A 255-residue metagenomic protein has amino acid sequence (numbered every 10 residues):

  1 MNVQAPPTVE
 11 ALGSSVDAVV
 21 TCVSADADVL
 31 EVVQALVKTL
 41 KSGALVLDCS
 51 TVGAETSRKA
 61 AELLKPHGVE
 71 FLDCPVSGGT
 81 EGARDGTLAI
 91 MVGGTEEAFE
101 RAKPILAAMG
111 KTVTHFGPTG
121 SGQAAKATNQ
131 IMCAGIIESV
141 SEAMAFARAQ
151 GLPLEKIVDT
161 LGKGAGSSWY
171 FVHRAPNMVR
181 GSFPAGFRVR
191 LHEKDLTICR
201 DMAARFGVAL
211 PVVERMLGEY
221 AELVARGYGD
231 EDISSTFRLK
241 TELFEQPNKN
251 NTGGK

Functional and structural regions predicted by a protein language model:
M1-N2, Q150: NAD(P)-binding Rossmann-fold cofactor-contacting core
A5-F71: Rossmann-fold NAD(P) dinucleotide-binding segment
T51-A134: Rossmann-fold dinucleotide-binding core
G86-G93, T114, P118-Q150, L161-H173 (+1 more regions): Active-site-proximal catalytic alpha-helix in oxidoreductases
E155-G162, E214-G218: Beta-strand segments within the central parallel beta-sheet cores of soluble alpha/beta enzyme folds
S167-I233, K255: Interdomain hinge/lid region at the active-site interface of Rossmann-like NAD(P)-dependent oxidoreductases
D230-K255: Short, basic/aromatic-enriched C-terminal tail that caps enzymatic domains
